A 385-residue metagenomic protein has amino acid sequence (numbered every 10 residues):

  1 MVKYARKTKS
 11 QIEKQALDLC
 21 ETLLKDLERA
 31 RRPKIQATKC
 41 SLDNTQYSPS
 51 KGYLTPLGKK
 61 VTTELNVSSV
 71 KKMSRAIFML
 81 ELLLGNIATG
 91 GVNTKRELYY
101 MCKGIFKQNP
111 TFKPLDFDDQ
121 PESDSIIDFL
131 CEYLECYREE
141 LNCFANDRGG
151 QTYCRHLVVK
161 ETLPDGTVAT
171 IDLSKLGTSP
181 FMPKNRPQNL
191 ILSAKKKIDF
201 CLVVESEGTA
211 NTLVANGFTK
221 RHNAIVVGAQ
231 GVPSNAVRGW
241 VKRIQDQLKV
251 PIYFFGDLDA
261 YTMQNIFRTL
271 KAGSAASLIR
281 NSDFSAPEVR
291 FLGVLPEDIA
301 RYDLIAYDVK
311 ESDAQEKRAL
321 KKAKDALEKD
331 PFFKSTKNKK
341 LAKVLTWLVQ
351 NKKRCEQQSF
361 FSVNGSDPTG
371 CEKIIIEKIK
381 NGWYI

Functional and structural regions predicted by a protein language model:
M1-Y253, A260-I385: Nucleic-acid enzyme cleavage-core boundary/entry regions
